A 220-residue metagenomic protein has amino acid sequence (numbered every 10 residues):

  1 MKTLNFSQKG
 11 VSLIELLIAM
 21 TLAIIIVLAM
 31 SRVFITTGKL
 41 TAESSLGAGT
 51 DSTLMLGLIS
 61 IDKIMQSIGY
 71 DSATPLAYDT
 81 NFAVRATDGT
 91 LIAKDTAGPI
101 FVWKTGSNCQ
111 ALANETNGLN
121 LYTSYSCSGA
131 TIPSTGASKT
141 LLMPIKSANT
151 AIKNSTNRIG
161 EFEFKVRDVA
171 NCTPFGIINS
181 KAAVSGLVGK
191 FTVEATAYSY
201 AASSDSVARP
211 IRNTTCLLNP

Functional and structural regions predicted by a protein language model:
K2-I68: Aliphatic-rich helix starts adjacent to a transmembrane/signal segment
S67-A77: Short, well-structured beta-strand/strand-turn elements
T80-P220: Cell-surface, membrane-associated systems
